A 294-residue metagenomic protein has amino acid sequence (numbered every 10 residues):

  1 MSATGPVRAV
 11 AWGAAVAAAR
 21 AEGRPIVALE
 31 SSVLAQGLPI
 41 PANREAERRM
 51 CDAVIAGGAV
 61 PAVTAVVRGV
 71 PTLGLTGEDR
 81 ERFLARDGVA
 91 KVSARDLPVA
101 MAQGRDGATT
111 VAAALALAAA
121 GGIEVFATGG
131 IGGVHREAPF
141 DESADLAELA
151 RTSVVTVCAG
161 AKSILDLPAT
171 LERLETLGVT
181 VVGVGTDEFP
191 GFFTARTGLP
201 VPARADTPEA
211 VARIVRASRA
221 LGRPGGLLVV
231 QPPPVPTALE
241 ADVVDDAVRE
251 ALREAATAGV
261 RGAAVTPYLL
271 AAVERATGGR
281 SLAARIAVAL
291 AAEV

Functional and structural regions predicted by a protein language model:
M1-G5, S32-V33, S93-G104, S153-C158: Short, basic, glycine/proline-bearing loop/turn elements
M1-G57, A120: N-terminal glycine-/serine-/threonine-rich phosphate-binding loop
S31, Q36, R44-M101, A220-P236: Glycine-rich nucleotide/cofactor/substrate-binding loop typically near the N-terminus or early in the first domain
A42-D52, A169-T176, F193, T197-P200 (+1 more regions): Short, solvent-exposed amphipathic alpha-helical segments in soluble enzyme and RNA/protein-processing domains
A113, G121-E188, V201-A205, I214: Phosphate/pyrophosphate-binding betaalpha-module
F193-A220: Anionic-ligand binding region
A220-L290: A C-terminal functional module that forms or caps the active site or interfaces directly with catalytic machinery
